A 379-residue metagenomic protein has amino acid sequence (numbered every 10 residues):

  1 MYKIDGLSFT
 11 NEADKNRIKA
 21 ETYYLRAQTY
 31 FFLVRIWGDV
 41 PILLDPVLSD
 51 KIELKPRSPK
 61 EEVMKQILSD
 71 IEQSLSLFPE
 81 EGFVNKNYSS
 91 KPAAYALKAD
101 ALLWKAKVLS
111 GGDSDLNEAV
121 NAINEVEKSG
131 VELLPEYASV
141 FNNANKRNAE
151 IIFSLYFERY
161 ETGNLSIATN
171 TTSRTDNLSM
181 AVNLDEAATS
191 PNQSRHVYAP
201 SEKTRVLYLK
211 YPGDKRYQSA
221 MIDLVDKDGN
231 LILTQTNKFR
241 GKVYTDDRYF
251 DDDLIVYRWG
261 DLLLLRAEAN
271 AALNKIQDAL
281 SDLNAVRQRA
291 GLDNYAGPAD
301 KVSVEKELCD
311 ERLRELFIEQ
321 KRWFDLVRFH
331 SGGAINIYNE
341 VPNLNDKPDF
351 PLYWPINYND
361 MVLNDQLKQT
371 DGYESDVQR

Functional and structural regions predicted by a protein language model:
M1-W37, S58-E62, I71-V84, Y244-L254 (+3 more regions): Conserved, well-structured interaction surfaces
L43-L44, F78-A96, L103-D176, N294-E307 (+1 more regions): Short, surface-exposed recognition loops and adjoining beta-strand edges that mediate ligand/DNA contacts, enriched
E125-K128, E132-A272, H330-R379: Elongated scaffold/linker segments in the mid-to-C-terminal portions of large proteins
